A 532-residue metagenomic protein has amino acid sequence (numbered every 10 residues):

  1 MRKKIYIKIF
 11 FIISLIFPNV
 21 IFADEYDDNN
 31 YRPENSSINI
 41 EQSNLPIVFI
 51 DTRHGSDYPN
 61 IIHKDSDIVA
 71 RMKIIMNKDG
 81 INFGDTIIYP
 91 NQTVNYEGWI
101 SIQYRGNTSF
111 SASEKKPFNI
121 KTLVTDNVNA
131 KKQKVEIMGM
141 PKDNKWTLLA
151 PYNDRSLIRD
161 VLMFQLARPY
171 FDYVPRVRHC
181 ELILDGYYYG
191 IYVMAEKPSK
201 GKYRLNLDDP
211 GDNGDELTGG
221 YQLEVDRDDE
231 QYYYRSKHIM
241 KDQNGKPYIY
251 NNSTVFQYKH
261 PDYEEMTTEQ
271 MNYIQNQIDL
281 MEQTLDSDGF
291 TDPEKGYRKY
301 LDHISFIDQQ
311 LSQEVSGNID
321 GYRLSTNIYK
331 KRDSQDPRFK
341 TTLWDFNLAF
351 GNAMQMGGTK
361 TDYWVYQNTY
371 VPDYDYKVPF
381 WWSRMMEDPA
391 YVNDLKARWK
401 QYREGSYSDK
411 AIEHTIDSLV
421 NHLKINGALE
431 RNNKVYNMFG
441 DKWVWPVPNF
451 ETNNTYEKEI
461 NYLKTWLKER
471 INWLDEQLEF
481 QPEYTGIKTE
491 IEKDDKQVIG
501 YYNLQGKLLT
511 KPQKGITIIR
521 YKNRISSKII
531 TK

Functional and structural regions predicted by a protein language model:
K8-P18: Bacterial N-terminal signal peptides
D24-T86, P90-T93, K507: N-terminal module-boundary/linker segments of secreted carbohydrate-active enzymes
L45, Y58, S109, S113 (+3 more regions): Middle-to-C-terminal accessory/interaction subdomains
D85-A150, Q270: Conserved oxyanion/phosphate-binding beta-strand-loop segments in alpha/beta enzyme cores
V124-N127, P141-K145, A150, Y170-P175 (+1 more regions): Internal "kinase-insert"/substrate-recognition segments embedded within catalytic cores of ATP-dependent enzymes
Y170-L182, N318: Short, well-structured beta-strand/strand-turn elements
E479-Q505: Residue-level detector of functionally pivotal "anchor" positions at catalytic/ligand-binding pockets or at interdomain
I518-K532: C-terminal tail/sorting-segment detector
